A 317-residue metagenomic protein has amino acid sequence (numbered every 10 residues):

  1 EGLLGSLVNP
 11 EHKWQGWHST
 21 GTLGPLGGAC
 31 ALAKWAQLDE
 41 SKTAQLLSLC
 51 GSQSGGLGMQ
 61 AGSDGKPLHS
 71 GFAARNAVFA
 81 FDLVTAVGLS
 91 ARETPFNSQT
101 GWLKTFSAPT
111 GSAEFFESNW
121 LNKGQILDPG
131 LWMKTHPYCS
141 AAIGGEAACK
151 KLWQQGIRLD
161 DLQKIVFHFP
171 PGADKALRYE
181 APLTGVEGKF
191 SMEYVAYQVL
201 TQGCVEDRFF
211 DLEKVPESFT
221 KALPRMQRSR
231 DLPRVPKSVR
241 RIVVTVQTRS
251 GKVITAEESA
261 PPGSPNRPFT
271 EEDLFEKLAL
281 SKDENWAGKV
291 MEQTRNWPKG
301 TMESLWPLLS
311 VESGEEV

Functional and structural regions predicted by a protein language model:
E1-F79, A91-Q99: Glycine-rich, mobile lid/loop segments that gate access to catalytic sites or pores
G65, H69-R75, D82-V317: Terminal-appendage/accessory-domain detector
